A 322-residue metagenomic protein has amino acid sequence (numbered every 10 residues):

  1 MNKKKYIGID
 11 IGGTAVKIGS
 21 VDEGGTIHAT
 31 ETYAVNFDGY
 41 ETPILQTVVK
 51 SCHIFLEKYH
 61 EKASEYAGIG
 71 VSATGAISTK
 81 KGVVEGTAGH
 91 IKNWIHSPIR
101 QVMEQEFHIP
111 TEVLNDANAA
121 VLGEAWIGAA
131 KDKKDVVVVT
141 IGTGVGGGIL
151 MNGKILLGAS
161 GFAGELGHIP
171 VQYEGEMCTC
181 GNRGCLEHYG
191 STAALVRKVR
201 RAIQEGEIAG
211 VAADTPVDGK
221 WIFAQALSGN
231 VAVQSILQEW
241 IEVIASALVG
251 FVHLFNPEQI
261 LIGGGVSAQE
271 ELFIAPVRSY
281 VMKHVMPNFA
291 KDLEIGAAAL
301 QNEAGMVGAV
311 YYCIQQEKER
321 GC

Functional and structural regions predicted by a protein language model:
K3-Q46, K50, V83-G86, G161: Short glycine-rich, Thr/Ser-proximal phosphate-binding strand/loop in the N-terminal lobe of ATP-dependent enzymes
A15, S72, T79, E258-Y280 (+1 more regions): Glycine-rich phosphate-binding loops at beta-strand->alpha-helix junctions
V21, E112-N115, A119-A125, A268-C322: Glycine-rich phosphate-binding/hydrolytic loop that grips phosphoryl groups
E41-V49, A67-I69, A76-D135, L272-H284: Glycine-rich phosphate-binding loop and adjoining helix at the ATP-binding site of ATP-dependent phosphoryl-transfer
V48-I69, P110-T111, A129, A202-V211 (+1 more regions): Phosphate/pyrophosphate-binding loops at sites that engage ATP/ADP/AMP, CoA/4′-phosphopantetheine, polyphosphate
T111-A117, V171-A209, Y311: Glycine-rich phosphate-binding loop plus the immediately following alpha-helix
K131-Y189: Glycine-rich phosphate-binding loop of actin/hexokinase-like ATP-binding domains
L186-L261, E294: A mobile "lid/hinge" subdomain adjacent to the ATP/sugar-phosphate binding pocket shared across diverse ATP-dependent
